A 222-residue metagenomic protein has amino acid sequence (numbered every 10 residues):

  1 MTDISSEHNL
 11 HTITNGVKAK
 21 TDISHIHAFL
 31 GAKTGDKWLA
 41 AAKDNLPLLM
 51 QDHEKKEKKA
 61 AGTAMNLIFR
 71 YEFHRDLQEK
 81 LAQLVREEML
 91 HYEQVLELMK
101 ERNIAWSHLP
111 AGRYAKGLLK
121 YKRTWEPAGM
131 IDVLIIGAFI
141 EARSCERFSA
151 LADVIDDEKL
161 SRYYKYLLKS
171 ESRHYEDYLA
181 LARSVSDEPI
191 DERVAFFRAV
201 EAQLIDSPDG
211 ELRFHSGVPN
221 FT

Functional and structural regions predicted by a protein language model:
T2-T222: Non-heme di-metal
